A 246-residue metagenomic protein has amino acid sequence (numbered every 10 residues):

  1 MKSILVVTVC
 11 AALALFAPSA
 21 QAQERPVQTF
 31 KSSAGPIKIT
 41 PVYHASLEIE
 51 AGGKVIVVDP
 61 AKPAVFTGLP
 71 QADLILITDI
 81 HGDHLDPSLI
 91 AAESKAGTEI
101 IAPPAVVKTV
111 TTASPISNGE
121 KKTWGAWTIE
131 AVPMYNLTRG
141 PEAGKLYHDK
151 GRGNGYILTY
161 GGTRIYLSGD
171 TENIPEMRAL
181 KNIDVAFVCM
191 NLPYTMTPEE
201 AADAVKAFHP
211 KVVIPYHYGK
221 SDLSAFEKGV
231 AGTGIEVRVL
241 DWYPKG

Functional and structural regions predicted by a protein language model:
M1-I4: Positively charged n-region of N-terminal signal peptides that target proteins for export
V6-F16: Bacterial N-terminal signal peptides
P18-A22: Sec/Tat signal peptide C-region and signal peptidase I cleavage site
Q23-P70, P115-K181, L240-G246: Core dinuclear metal-dependent hydrolase active-site scaffold
A61-T109, K181-F187: Active-site metal-binding motif and surrounding structural segment of the metallo-beta-lactamase
A64-F66, H81-L85, V107-V110, E120-T123 (+5 more regions): Active-site environment of divalent metal-dependent phosphoester hydrolases
S114-G125, K150, A202, K206-G246: Binuclear metal-ion centers of metallo-dependent hydrolases, dominated by the metallo-beta-lactamase
I183-V188, L192-P215: Proline-aspartate-enriched helix->loop->beta-strand connector
